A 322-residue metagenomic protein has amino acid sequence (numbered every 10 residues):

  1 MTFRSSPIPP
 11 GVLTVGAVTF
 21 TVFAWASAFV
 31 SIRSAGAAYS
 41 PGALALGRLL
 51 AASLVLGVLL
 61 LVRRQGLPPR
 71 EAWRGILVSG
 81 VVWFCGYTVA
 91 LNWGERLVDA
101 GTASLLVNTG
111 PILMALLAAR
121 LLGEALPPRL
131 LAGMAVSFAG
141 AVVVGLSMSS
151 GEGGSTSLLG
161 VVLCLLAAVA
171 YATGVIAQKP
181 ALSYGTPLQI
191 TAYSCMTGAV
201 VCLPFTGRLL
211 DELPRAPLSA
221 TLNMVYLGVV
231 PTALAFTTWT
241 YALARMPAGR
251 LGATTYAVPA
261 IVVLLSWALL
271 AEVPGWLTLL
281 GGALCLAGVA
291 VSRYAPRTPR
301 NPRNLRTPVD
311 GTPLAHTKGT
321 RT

Functional and structural regions predicted by a protein language model:
M1-R48, V89, W93, E152-P180 (+2 more regions): Glycine-/small-residue-enriched transmembrane alpha-helix faces in small-molecule transporters and effluxers
T2-P7, L49-L50, G145-M148, A220-L222 (+1 more regions): C-terminal-most transmembrane helix of multi-pass membrane proteins
A24, A28-F29, G57-V107, V143 (+1 more regions): Specific transmembrane alpha-helical segments of multi-pass solute transporters/efflux pumps, especially DMT/EamA
S27-S34, A38, A52-P69, V89 (+6 more regions): Membrane-interface helix-cap regions at the ends of transmembrane helices in multi-pass membrane proteins
A45-G47, T88, A100-T109, A177-V200 (+2 more regions): Helix-helix packing/entry segments at the starts of transmembrane helices
L56, L77, L117, L126-M148 (+5 more regions): Hydrophobic transmembrane alpha-helices of multi-pass small-molecule transport proteins
L56, M114-L116, R120, M134 (+5 more regions): Transmembrane alpha-helical segments that form core, pore/gating elements of small-molecule transporters/exporters
P69-G75, S104-V107, G123-V143, G154-G160 (+2 more regions): Loop-to-transmembrane alpha-helix entry segments
